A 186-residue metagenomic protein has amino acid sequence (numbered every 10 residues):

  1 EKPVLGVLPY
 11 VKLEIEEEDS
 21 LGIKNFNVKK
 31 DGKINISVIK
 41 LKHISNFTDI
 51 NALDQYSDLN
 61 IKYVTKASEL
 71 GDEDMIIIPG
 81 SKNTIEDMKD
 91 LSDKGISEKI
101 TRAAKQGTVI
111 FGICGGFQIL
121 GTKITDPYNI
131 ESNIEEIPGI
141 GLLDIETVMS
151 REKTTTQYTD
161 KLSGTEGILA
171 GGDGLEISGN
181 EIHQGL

Functional and structural regions predicted by a protein language model:
E1-K62, A67-D74, L142, E146-T147 (+1 more regions): C-terminal lobe/tail of nucleotide-utilizing enzymes
L21-G22, I77-P79, D126-P127: Short low-complexity, flexible loop/linker segments enriched in glycine and/or proline with clustered acidic
L41, P79-S81, G115, Q184: Glycine-rich His-Gly loop
F47-V109: Long hydrophobic segments that form regular secondary structure
S81-I168, D173-S178: Cysteine-nucleophile active-site neighborhood
